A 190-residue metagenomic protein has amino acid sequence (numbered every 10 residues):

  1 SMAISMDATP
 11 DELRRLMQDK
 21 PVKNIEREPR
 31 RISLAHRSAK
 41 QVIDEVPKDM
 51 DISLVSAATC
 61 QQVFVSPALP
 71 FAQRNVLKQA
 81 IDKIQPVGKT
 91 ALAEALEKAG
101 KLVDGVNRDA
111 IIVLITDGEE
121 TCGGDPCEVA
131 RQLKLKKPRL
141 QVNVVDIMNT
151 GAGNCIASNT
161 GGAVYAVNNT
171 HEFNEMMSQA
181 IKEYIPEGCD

Functional and structural regions predicted by a protein language model:
S1-A3, Q61-Q62: A short, flexible beta-alpha/helix-coil linker loop
M2-I52, A68-Q73: …and closely analogous acidic/polar surface helices at protein-protein or active-site interfaces in A-domain-like
D44, K48-D49, S56-Q141, T150-D190: Exposed acidic/Ser/Thr-rich ligand/metal-binding surfaces
